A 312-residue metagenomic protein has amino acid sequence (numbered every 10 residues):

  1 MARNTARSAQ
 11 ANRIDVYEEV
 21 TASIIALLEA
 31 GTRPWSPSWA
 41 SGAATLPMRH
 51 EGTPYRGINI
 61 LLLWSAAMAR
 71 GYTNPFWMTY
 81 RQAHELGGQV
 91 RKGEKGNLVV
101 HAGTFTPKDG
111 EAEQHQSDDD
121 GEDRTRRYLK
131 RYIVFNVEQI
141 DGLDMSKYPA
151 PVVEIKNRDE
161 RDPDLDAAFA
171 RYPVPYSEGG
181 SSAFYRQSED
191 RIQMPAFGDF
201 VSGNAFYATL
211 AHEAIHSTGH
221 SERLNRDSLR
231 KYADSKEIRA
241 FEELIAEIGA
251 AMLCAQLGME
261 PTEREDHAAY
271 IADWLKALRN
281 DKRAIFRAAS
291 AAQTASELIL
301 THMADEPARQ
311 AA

Functional and structural regions predicted by a protein language model:
M1-A312: N-terminal accessory/interface modules of nucleic-acid-binding and processing proteins
